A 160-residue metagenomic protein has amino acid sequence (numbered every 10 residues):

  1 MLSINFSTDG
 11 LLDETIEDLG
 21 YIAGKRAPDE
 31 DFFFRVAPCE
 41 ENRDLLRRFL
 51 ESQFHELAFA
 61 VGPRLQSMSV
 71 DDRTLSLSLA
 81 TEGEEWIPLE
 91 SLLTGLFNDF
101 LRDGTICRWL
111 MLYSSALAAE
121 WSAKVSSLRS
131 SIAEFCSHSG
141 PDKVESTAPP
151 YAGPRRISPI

Functional and structural regions predicted by a protein language model:
M1-L89, C136-P141, P149-I160: Conserved short "hinge" loops at termini or chain/domain junctions
L46-F49, L101, K124: Amphipathic alpha-helix face/heptad-repeat signature
L93-W109: Elongated alpha-helical scaffolds
Y113-A118: Charged, low-complexity interaction regions
A119-A123: Short, charged, amphipathic alpha-helical segments
K124-T147: Long, highly charged low-complexity segments enriched in Glu/Asp and Lys/Arg with interspersed Ser/Thr
